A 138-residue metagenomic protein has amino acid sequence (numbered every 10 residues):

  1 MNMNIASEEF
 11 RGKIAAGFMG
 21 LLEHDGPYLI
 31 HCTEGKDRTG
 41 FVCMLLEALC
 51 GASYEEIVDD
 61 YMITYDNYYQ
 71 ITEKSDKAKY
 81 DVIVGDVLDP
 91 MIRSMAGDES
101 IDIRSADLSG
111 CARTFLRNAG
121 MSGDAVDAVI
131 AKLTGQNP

Functional and structural regions predicted by a protein language model:
M1-L29, F41-P138: Cys-dependent protein tyrosine phosphatase-like superfamily
E34, R38-T39: Ser/Thr-glycine-rich phosphate-binding loops at phosphate-binding pockets of nucleotides, nucleotide cofactors
